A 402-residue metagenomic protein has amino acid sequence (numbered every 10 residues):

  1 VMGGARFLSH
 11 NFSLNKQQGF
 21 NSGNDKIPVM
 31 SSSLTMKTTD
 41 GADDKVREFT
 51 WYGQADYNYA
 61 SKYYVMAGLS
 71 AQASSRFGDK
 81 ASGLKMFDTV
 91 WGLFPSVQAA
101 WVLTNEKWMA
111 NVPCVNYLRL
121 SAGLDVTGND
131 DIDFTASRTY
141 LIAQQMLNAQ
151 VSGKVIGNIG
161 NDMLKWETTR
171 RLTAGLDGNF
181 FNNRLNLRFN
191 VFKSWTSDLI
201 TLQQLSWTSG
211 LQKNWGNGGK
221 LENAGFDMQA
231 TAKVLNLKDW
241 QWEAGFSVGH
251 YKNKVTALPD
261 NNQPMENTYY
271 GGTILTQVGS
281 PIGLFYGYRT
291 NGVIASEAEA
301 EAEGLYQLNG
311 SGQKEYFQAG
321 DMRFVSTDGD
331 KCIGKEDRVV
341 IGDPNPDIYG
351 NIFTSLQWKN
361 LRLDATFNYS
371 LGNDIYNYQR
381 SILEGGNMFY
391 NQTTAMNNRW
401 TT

Functional and structural regions predicted by a protein language model:
V1-S280: Extracellular/periplasmic, surface-exposed regions of secreted and cell-surface proteins
T104, I341, D347: Active-site loop/lid in soluble adenylation, ligation, and acyl-transfer enzymes
P113, K252-K254, V340, Q357-T402: C-terminal beta-signal and adjacent terminal beta-strands/loops of Gram-negative outer-membrane beta-barrel proteins
G216, K233-D343, E384, N391-T402: Conserved small-residue
G350: Extra-cytoplasmic beta-strand recognition segments
